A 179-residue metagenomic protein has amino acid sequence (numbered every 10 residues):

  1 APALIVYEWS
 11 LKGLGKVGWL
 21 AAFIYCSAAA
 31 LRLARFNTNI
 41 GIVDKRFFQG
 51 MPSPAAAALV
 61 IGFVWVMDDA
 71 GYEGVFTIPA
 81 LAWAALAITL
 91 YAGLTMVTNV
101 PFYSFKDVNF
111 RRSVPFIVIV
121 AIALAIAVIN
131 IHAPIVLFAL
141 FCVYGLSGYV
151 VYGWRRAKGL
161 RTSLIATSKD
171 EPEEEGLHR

Functional and structural regions predicted by a protein language model:
A1-L33: Multi-pass membrane catalytic core of lipid/isoprenoid biosynthesis enzymes
K12, W19, I40, A82-W83 (+1 more regions): Generic hydrophobic-segment detector
A22-I61: Hydrophobic, well-structured mid-protein blocks that either form specific transmembrane helices
K45-R179: C-terminal membrane-associated helical module and adjoining short loops/tails
